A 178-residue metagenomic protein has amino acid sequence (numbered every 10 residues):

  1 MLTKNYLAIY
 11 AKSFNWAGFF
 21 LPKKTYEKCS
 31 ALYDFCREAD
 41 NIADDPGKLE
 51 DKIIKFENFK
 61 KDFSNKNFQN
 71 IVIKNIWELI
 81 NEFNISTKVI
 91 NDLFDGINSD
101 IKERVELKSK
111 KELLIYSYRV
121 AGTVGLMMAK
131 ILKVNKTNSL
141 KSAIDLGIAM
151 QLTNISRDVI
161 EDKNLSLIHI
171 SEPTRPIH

Functional and structural regions predicted by a protein language model:
M1-D45, L49-I53: Conserved N-terminal diphosphate/IPP-binding helix and adjacent helical/loop segment of trans-prenyltransferase domains
K4-L7, A11, L32, C36 (+3 more regions): Hydrophobic faces of stable alpha-helices that mediate helix-helix packing
Y6, K24-A31, S86, S109 (+2 more regions): Secondary-structure capping and boundary motifs in well-ordered enzyme cores
S13-Y26, K130-I144, A149: Short, motif-level signal for alpha-helix interfacial/capping segments enriched in acidic residues and aromatics/proline
E27-D45, L140-L167: Active-site alpha-helical segments that house and flank conserved acidic catalytic motifs for diphosphate chemistry
D45-K108, L114: N-terminal, motif-rich segments that launch catalysis or mediate targeting to/interaction with membranes, typified by
L107-S142: Helix-hairpin-helix/helix-loop-helix acidic hairpins
I168-H178: Single conserved hydrophobic/aromatic residue that forms the stacking wall/gate of nucleotide- or nucleobase-binding
